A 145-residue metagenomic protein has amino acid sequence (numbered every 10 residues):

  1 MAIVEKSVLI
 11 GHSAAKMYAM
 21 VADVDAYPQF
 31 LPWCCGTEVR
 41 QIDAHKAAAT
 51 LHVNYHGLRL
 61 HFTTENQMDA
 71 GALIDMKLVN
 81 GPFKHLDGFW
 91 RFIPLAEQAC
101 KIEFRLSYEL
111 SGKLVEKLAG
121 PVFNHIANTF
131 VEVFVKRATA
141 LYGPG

Functional and structural regions predicted by a protein language model:
M1-A44, E97, P144: Hydrophobic ligand-binding cavity/cleft-lining segments
I3-S7, K46-A48, H61-T63, L73 (+2 more regions): Intrinsic-disorder/low-complexity, polar/charged segments enriched in Ser/Thr/Lys/Arg/Asp/Glu/Gln
K6-V8, T37, F62-Q67, D87-P94 (+1 more regions): Hydrophobic/aromatic beta-strand elements that line small-molecule binding cavities or substrate pockets in beta-rich
A14, R40-H45, Q67-G71, R91-K101: A short, structured loop/turn motif at beta-sheet edges
M17-Y18, Y27, A49, F104 (+1 more regions): Hydrophobic pocket/interface hotspot
E38-N80, V133, R137: Glycine-rich portal/gate segments that line the openings of hydrophobic small-molecule binding cavities
K77-T129: Beta-strand/loop substructures that line and gate deep hydrophobic ligand-binding cavities in soluble
K136-G145: Short, highly charged C-terminal tails/helix-capping segments
